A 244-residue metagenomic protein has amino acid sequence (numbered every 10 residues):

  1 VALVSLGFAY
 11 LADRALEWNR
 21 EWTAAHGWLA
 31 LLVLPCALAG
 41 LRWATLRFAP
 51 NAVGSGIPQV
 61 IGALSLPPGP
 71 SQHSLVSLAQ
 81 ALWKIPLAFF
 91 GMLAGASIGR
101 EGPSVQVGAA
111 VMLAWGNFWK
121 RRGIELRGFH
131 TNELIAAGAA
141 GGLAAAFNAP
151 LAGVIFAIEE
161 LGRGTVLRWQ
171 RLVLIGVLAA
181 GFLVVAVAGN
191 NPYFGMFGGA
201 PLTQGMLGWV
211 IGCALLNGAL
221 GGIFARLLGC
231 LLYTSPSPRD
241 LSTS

Functional and structural regions predicted by a protein language model:
V1-S235, R239-S244: Alpha-helical transmembrane segments and immediately membrane-proximal extracytoplasmic
